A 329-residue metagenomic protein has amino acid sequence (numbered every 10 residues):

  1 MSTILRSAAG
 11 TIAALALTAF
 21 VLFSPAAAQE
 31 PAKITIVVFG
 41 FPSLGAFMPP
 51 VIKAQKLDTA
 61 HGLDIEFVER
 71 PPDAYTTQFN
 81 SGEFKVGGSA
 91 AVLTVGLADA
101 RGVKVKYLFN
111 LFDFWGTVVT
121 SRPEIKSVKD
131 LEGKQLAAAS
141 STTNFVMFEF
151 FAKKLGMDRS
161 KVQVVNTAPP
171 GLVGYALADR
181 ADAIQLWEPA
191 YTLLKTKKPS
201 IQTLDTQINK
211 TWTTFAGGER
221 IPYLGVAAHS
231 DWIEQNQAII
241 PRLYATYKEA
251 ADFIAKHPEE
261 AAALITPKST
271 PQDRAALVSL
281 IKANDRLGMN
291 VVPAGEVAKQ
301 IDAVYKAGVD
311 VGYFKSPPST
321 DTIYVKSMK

Functional and structural regions predicted by a protein language model:
M1-A13: Bacterial N-terminal signal peptides that target proteins for export
G10-L22: Bacterial N-terminal signal peptides
L22-A28: Sec/Tat signal peptide C-region and signal peptidase I cleavage site
Q29-A168, R180-E188, D205: Short, glycine-/small- and polar/acidic-enriched structural segments that line small-molecule recognition paths
A60, I208-E219, R286-E296: Short, solvent-exposed loop/beta-turn-alpha elements that line the ligand-binding surface or hinge of extracytoplasmic
L93, G171-G174, A178-T266: Pocket-lining segment of extracytoplasmic ligand-binding domains
I233-V311: Secondary-structure end/capping motifs
D302-K329: Conserved C-terminal helix/tail region of periplasmic/extracytoplasmic solute-binding proteins
